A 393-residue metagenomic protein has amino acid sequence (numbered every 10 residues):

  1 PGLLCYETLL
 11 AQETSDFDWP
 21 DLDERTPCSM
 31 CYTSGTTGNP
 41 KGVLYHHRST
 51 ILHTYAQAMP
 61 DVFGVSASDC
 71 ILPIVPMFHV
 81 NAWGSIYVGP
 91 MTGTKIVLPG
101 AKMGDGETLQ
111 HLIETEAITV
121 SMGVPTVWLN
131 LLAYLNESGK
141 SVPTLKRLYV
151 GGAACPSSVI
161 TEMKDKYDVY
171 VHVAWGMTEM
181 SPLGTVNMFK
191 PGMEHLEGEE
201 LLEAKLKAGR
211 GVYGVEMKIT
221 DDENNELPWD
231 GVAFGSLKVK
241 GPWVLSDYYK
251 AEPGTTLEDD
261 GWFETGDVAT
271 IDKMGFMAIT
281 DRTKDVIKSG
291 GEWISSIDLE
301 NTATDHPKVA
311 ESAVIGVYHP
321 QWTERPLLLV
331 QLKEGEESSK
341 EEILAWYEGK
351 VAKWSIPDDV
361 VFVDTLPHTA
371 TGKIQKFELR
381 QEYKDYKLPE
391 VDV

Functional and structural regions predicted by a protein language model:
P1-E24, L135, L201: ANL superfamily adenylate-forming
E13-T26, M30-L72, G84, T94: Conserved adenylate-forming
P27, T33-T36, L44, I71 (+10 more regions): Conserved S/T- and glycine-rich ATP-binding loop of Class I adenylate-forming
I51-C70, V80-T119, Y134: Conserved AMP-binding/adenylation subdomain of ANL enzymes
I74-H79, A153: Conserved AMP-binding
M91, I118-G123, L132-E203, E216 (+2 more regions): Gly/Ser/Thr-rich phosphate-binding loop
E114, S121, G241, S246-D247 (+4 more regions): AMP-binding/adenylate-forming catalytic core of the ANL superfamily
G211-K238, K273-M274, E336-K340, Q375: Conserved beta-loop-beta connector loops within the AMP-binding
